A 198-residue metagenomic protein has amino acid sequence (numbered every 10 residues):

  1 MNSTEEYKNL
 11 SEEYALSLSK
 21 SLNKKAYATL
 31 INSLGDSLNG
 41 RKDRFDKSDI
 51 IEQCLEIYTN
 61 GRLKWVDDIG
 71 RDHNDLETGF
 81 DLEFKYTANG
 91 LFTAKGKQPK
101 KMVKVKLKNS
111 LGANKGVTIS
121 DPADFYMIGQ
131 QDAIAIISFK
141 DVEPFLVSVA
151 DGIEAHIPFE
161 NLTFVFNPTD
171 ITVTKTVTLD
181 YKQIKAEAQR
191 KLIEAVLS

Functional and structural regions predicted by a protein language model:
M1-S198: Nucleic-acid endonuclease domains
